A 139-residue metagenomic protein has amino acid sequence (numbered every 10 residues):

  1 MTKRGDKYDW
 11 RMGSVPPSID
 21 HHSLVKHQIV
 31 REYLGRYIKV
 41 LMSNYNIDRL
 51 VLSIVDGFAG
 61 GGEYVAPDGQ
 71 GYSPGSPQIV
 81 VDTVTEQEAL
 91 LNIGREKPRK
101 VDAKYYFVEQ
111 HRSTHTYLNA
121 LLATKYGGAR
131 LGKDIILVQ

Functional and structural regions predicted by a protein language model:
T2-R49, G69-Q70: Class I SAM-dependent methyltransferase Rossmann-like catalytic core, especially the SAM/SAH-binding loop
E32-Q139: SAM cofactor-binding core of SAM-dependent methyltransferases, primarily the Rossmann-like beta-alpha-beta module
